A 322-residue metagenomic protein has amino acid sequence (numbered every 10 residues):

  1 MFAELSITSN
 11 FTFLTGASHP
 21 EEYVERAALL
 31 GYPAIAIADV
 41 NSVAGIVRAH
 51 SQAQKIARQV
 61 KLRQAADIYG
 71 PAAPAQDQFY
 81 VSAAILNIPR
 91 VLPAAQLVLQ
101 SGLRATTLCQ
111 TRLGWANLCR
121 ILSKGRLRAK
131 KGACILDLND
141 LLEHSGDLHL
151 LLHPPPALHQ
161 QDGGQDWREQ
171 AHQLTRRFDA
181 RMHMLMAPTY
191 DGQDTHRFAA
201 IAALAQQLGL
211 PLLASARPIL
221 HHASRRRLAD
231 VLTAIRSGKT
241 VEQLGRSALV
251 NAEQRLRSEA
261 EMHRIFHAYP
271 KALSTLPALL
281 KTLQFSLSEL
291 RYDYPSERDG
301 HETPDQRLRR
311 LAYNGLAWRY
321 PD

Functional and structural regions predicted by a protein language model:
M1-D322: Phosphodiester-processing cores and adjacent nucleic acid-binding clamps
